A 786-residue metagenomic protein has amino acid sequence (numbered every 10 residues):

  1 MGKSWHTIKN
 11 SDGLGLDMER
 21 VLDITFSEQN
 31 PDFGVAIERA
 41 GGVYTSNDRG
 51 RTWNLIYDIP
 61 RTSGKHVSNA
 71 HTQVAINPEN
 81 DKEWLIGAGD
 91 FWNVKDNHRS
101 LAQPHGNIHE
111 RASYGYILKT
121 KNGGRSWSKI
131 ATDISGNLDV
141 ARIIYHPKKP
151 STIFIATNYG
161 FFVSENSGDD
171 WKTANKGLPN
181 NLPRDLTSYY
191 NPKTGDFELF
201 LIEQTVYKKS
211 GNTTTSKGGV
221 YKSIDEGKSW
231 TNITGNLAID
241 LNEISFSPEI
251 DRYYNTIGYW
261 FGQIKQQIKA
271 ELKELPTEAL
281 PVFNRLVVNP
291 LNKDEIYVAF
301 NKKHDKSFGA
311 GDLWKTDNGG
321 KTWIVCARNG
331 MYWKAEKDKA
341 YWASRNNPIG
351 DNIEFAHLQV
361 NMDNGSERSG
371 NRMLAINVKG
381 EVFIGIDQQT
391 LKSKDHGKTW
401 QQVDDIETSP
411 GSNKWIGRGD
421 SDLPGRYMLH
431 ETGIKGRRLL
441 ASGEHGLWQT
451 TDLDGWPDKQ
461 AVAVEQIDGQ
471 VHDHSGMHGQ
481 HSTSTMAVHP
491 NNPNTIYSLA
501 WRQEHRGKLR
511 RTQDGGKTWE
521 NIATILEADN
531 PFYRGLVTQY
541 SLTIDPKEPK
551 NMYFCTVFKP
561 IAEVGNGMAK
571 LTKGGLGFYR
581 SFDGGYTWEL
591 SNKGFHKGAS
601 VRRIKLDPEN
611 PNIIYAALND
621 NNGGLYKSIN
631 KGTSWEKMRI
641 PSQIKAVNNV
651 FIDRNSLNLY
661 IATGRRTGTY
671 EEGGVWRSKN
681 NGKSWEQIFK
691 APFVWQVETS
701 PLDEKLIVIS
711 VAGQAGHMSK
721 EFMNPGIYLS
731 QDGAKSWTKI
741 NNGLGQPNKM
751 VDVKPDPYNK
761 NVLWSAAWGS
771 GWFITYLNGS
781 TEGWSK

Functional and structural regions predicted by a protein language model:
M1-K786: Extracellular glycan-interacting surfaces
